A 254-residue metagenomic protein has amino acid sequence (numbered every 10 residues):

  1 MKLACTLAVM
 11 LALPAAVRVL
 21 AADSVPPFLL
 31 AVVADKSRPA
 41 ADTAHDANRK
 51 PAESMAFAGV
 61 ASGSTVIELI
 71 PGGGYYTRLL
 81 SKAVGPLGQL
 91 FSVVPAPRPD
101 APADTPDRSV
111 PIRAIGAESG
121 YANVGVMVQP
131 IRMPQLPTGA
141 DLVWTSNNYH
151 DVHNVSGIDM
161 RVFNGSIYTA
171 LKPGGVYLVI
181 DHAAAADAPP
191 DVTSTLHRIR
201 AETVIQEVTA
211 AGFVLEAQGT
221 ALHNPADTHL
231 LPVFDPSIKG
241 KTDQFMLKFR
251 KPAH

Functional and structural regions predicted by a protein language model:
F28-F57, A61, Y75: Class I SAM-dependent methyltransferase Rossmann-like catalytic core, especially the SAM/SAH-binding loop
G63-G72: Conserved class I S-adenosyl-L-methionine
S64, Y121, M133-W144: A short acidic, Gly/Pro-enriched loop at the edge of an enzyme's catalytic core that lines a small-molecule cofactor
S81-K82, D159-P173: A short glycine-rich, Lys/Arg-flanked "PGG" loop and its adjoining helix->strand segment in the class I
F91, G174-H182: Conserved beta-strand signature within the Rossmann-like core of class I S-adenosyl-L-methionine
A103-P134: S-adenosyl-L-methionine
P130, A140-R161: A short SAM/SAH-binding and catalytic strip from SAM-dependent methyltransferases
A226-H254: Core SAM-dependent methyltransferase catalytic element
